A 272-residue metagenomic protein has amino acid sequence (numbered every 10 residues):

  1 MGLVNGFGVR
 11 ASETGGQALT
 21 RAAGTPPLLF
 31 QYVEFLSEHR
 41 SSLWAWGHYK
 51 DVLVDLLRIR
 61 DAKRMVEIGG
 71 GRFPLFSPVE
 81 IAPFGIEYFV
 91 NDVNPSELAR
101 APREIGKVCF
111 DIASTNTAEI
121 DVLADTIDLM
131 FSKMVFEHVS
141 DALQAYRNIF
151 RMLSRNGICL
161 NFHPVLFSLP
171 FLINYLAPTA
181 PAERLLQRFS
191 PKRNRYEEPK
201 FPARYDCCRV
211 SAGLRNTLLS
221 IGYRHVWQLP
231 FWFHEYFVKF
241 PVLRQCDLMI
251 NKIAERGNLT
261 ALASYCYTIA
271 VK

Functional and structural regions predicted by a protein language model:
G2-D125, L129, A263-C266: Conserved N-terminal segment of class I S-adenosyl-L-methionine
H39, T117, S132-V135, K200 (+1 more regions): Short, flexible active-site loop motifs that bind/organize anionic cofactors or intermediates
G71-L75, N94-S96, F136, L166-S168 (+1 more regions): Short, solvent-exposed loop/turn segments at secondary-structure junctions
D128-S140: A short SAM/SAH-binding and catalytic strip from SAM-dependent methyltransferases
S140-N148, I158-I269: S-adenosyl-L-methionine-dependent methyltransferase catalytic module, highlighting the catalytic core
